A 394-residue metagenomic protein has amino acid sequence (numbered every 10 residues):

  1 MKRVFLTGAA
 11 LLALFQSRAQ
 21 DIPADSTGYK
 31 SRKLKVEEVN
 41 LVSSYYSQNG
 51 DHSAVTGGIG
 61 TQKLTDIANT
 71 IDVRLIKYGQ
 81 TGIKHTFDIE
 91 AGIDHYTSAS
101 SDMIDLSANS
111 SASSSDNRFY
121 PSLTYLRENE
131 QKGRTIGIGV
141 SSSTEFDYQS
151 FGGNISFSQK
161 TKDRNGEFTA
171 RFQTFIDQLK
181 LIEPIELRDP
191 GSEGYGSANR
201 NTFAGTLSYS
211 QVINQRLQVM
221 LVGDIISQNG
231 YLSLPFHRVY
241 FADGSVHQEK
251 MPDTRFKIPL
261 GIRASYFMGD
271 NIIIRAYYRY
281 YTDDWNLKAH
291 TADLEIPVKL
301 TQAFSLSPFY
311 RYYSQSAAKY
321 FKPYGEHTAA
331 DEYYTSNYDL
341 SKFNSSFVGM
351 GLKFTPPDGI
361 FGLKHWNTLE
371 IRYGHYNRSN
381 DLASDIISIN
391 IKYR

Functional and structural regions predicted by a protein language model:
M1-S26: Bacterial Sec-dependent N-terminal signal peptides
Q20-K77, D88: Short glycine/proline- and aromatic-enriched beta-strand/turn motifs that initiate or cap beta-hairpins
D21-E37, Y78-T86, E130-G133, K162-E167 (+5 more regions): Short loop/turn motifs that connect adjacent beta-strands in outer-membrane beta-barrel proteins
L41-S47, I89-I93, L123, I138-S142 (+8 more regions): Transmembrane beta-barrel strands of outer-membrane/channel proteins
H52-T56, G60-T65, G92-P121, E167-Q218 (+2 more regions): Outer-membrane beta-barrel translocator/channel fold
D66-T70, D116-S122, S150-N154, R200-A204 (+4 more regions): Transmembrane beta-barrel architecture of outer-membrane proteins
I71-L75, P121-R127, I155-Q159, L207-Q211 (+6 more regions): Residues on the lipid-exposed face of transmembrane beta-strands in outer-membrane beta-barrel proteins
N109-S111, G223-I226, L232-R263, T282-P297 (+2 more regions): Outer membrane beta-barrel transmembrane domains
